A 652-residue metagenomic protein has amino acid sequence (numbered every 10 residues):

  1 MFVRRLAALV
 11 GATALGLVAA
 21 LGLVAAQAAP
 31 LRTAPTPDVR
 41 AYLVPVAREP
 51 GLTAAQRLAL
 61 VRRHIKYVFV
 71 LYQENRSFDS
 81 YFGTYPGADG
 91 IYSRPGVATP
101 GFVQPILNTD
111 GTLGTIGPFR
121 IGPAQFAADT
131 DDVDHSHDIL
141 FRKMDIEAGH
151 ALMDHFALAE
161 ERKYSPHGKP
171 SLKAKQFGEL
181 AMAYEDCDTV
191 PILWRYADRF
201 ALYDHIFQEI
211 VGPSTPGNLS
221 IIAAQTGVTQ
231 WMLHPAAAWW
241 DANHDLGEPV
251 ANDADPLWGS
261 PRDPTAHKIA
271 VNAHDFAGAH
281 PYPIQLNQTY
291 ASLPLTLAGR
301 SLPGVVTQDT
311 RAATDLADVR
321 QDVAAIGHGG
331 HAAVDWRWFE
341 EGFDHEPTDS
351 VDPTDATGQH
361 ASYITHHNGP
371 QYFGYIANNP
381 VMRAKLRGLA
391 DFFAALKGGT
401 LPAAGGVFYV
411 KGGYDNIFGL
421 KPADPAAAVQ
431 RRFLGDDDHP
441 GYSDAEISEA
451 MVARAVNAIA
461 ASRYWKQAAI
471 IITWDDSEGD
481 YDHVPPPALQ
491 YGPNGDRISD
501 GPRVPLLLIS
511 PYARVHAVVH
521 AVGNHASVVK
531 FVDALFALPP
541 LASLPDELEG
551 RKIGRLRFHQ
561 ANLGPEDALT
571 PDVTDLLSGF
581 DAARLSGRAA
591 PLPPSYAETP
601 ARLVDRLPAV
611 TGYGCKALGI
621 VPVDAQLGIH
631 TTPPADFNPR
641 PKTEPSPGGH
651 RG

Functional and structural regions predicted by a protein language model:
M1-T13: Bacterial N-terminal signal peptides that target proteins for export
V10-G22: Bacterial N-terminal signal peptides
A28-G652: N-terminal pro-sequences and low-complexity stem/linker regions of secreted or lumenal proteins
